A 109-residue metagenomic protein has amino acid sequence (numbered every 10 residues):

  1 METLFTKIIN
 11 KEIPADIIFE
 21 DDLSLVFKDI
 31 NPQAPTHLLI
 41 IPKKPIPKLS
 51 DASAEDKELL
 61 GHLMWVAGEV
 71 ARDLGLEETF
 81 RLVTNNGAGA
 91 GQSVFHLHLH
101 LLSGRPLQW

Functional and structural regions predicted by a protein language model:
M1-W109: HIT superfamily nucleotide-processing domains
